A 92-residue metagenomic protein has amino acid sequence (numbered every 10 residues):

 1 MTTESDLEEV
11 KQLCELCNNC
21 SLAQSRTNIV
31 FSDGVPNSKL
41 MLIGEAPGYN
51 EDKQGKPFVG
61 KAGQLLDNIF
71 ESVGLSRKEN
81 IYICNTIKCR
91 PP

Functional and structural regions predicted by a protein language model:
M1-P92: A polyanion-binding, active-site-adjacent surface
